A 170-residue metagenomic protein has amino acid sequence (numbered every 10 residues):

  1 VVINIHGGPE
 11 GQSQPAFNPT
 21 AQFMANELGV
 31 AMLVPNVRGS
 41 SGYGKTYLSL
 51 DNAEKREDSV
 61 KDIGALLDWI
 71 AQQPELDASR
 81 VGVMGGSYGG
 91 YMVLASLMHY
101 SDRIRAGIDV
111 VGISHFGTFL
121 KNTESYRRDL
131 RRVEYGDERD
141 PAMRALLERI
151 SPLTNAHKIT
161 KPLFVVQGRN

Functional and structural regions predicted by a protein language model:
V1, A31, A106: Short, Asp-centered acidic motifs that coordinate Mg2+ and/or phosphate in catalytic or ligand-binding sites
V1-G8: Short beta-strand element of the alpha/beta-hydrolase
V2, A21-A25, G64-L67: Short, well-ordered alpha-helical packing segments
P15-P35: Short amphipathic alpha-helix adjacent to the substrate-entry channel of hydrolases
V34-N170: Active-site-proximal cap/loop segments of hydrolase catalytic domains
